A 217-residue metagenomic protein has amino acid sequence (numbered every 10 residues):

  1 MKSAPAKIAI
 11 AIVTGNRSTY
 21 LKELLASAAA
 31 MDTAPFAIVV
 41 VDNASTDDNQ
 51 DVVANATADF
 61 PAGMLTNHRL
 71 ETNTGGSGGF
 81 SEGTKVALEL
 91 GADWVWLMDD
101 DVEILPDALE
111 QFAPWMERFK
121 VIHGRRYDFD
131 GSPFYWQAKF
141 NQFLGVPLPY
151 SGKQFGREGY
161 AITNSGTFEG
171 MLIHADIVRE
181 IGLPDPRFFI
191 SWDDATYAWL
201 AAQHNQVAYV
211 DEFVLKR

Functional and structural regions predicted by a protein language model:
A26-P35: Short, acidic, metal-binding catalytic loop of nucleotide-sugar glycosyltransferases
S27, D42-V53, V102: A conserved acidic beta->alpha catalytic loop
F36-A44, H68-L70: Short beta-strand/loop segment that forms part of the nucleotide-sugar
L70-L90: Glycine-rich, basic loop-to-helix element that forms the pyrophosphate-binding segment of sugar-nucleotide handling
A92-D101: Short beta-strand-to-loop acidic/aromatic patch adjacent to the donor-nucleotide binding site
L105-Q137: Conserved donor NDP-sugar-binding/catalytic core segment of glycosyltransferases
K153-I173: A recurrent flexible, glycine/aromatic-enriched loop bordering the glycosyltransferase active site that acts as
M171, I177-G182, R187-F213: A short, conserved alpha-helix in the catalytic core of glycosyltransferases
